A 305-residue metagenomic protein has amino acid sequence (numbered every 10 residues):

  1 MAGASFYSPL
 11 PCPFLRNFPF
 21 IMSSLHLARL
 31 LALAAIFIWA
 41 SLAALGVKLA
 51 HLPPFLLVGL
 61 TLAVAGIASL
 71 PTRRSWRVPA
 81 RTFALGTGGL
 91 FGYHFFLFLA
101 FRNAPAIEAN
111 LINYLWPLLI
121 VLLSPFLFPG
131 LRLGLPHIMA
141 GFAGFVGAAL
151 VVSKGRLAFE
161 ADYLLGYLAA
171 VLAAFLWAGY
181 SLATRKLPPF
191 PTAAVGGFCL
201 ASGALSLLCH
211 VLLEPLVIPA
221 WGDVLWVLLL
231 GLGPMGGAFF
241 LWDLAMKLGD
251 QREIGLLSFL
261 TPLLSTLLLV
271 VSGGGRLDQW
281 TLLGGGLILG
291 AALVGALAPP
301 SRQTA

Functional and structural regions predicted by a protein language model:
F6-L56, G88, F95, F142-V146 (+4 more regions): Glycine-/small-residue-enriched transmembrane alpha-helix faces in small-molecule transporters and effluxers
L27-L31, P53-L70, A84, H137-V146 (+4 more regions): Hydrophobic alpha-helical transmembrane segments of multi-pass integral membrane proteins, especially transporters
L30, A109-L115, A183-G203, M235-V271: Helix-helix packing/entry segments at the starts of transmembrane helices
I38, R73-N113, A148-L150, G231-G249: Specific transmembrane alpha-helical segments of multi-pass solute transporters/efflux pumps, especially DMT/EamA
L49, L57, A100, F126-P129 (+5 more regions): Hydrophobic/aromatic residues within transmembrane alpha-helices of multi-pass small-molecule transporters
L56-G59, A63, F98-R132, A173 (+1 more regions): Specific alpha-helical transmembrane segments that line the substrate/conduction pathway and gating interfaces
V64-A65, S69, L122-L123, L133-G155 (+6 more regions): Hydrophobic transmembrane alpha-helices of multi-pass small-molecule transport proteins
V78-R81, N110-N113, P129-L150, E160-Y167 (+2 more regions): Loop-to-transmembrane alpha-helix entry segments
